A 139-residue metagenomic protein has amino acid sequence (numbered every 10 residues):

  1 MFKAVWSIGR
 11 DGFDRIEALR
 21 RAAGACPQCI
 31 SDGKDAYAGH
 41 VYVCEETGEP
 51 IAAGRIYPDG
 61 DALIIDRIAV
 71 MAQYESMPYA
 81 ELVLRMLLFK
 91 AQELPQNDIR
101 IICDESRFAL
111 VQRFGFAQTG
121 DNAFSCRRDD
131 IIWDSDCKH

Functional and structural regions predicted by a protein language model:
M1-S31, H40-T47, D136-H139: Short amphipathic alpha-helix that is part of the acyltransferase structural core
A36-Y37, P50: Short, basic and Ser/Thr-rich N-terminal targeting/leader segments
Y42, E49-Y57, A62-A69: Conserved beta-strand in the GNAT
P58-D66, E75-S76, T119-S125: A conserved beta-turn-beta hairpin within the catalytic core of GNAT-like acetyltransferases that forms part
V70, S76-F89, C103: Conserved acetyl-CoA-binding loop-helix of GNAT-fold acetyltransferases
A91-D104: Conserved GNAT acetyl-CoA-binding A-motif
E105-N122: Conserved active-site alpha-helix within GNAT-family acetyltransferase domains
N122-H139: C-terminal "cap" of GNAT-fold acetyltransferases
